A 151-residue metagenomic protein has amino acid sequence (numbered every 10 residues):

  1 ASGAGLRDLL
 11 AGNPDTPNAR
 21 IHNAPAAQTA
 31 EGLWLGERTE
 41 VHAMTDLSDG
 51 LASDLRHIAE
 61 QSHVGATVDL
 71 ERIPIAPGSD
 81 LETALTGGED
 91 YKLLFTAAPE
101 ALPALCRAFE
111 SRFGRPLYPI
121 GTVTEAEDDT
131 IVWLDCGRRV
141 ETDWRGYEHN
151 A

Functional and structural regions predicted by a protein language model:
A1-A24: Phosphate/diphosphate-binding glycine-rich loops and adjacent basic-rich segments that engage nucleotide
G3-L10, G32, I120-V123, G146: Glycine-centered structural positions embedded in regular secondary structure
L6, E31, D54, A104-A108: Hydrophobic side chains in well-ordered alpha-helices
R20-E89, T124, D135: Active-site-proximal betaalpha loop/short-helix elements that scaffold phosphoryl/nucleotidyl transfer chemistry
N23-A26, C106-A151: Acidic, Ser/Thr/Pro-rich beta/coil linker or hinge segments at domain junctions
D46, F95, I120: Residue-level signal for inorganic ion chemistry
T96-P103: Helix N-cap motif at beta-to-alpha junctions
